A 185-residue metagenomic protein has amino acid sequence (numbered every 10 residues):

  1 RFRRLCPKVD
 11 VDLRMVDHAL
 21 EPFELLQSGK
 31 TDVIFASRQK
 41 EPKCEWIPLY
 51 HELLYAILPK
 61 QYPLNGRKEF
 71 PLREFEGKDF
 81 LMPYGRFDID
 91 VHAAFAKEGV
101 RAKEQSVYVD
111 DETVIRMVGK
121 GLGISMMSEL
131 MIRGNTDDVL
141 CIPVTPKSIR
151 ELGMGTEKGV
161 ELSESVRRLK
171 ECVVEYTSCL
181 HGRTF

Functional and structural regions predicted by a protein language model:
R1-E41, Y108: Central regulatory/effector-binding core of bacterial HTH transcription factors
R3, E45-P48, L64, P71-R73 (+3 more regions): Short secondary-structure boundary/capping segments
D17-K30, R86-L140: Hydrophobic hinge/microswitch elements
S37-Q39, K60, S128-M131, L152 (+1 more regions): Short secondary-structure boundary segments
K43-L54, L58-F80, S163-E164: Flexible hinge/capping segments at coil-to-helix
E45-Y55, S106, S125, E129-L130 (+1 more regions): Short beta-strand->loop
L64, K78-G99, L162-K170, L180-F185: Secondary-structure junction motif
L140-F185: A late-sequence structural motif
